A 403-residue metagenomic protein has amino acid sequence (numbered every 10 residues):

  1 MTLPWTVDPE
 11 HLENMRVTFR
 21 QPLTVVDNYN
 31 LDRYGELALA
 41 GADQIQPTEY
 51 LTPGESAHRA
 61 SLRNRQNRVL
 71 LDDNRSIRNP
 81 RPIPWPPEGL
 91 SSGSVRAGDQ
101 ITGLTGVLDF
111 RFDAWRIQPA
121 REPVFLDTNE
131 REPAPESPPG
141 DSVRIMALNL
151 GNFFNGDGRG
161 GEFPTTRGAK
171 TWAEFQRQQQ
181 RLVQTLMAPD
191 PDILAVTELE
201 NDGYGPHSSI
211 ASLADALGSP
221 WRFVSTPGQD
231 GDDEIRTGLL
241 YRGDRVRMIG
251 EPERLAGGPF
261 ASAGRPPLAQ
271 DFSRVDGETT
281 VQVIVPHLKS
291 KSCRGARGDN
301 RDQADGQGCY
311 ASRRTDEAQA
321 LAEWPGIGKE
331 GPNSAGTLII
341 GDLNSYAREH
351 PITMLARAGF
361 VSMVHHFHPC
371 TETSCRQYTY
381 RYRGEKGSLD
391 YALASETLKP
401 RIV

Functional and structural regions predicted by a protein language model:
M1-T165, A173-V183, A216, G258-F260 (+3 more regions): Extended non-catalytic accessory segments flanking core domains
W5, L23, R75, R121 (+6 more regions): A mature extracytoplasmic/lumenal domain signature
E13, F19, D73-R78, P87-L104 (+5 more regions): Metal-dependent phosphoester-hydrolase catalytic domains
E13-V17, R65-N67, D141-M146, D233-R236 (+6 more regions): Residues that flank catalytic or metal-binding motifs in active/ligand-binding sites
N28-L37, P82-I83, A114-A120, G156-G160 (+6 more regions): Short, solvent-exposed loop/turn and secondary-structure capping segments
Q118-R236, R274, R294-E323, S334: N-terminal, active-site-proximal structural segment of metallo-dependent hydrolase catalytic domains
N149, H287, G341-D342: Active-site glycine-centered loops adjacent to acidic/histidine catalytic or metal-binding residues that shape
G205-K289: Structured beta-strand-rich core segments of catalytic domains in phosphoester-bond hydrolases
